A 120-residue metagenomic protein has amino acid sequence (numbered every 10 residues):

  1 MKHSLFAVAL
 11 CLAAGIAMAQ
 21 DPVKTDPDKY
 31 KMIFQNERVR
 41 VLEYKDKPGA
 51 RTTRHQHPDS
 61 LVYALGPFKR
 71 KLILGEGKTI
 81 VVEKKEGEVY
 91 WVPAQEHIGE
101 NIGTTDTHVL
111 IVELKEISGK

Functional and structural regions predicted by a protein language model:
M1-L5: Positively charged n-region of N-terminal signal peptides that target proteins for export
A17-A19: Boundary at the C-terminal end of the N-terminal hydrophobic targeting segment
D26-R51, P58-V62, V112: A short glycine-rich, His/Asp/Glu-containing loop-to-beta-strand
Q35, E76-A94: Short acidic-glycine-tyrosine-enriched beta hairpin
G49-T52, E88-E100: Histidine-centered metal-chelating micro-motifs
H57-E76: Glycine- and acidic-residue-biased ligand/ion/polar-headgroup-sensing regions
P67, A94-I117: Ligand-binding loop in jelly-roll beta-barrel domains
